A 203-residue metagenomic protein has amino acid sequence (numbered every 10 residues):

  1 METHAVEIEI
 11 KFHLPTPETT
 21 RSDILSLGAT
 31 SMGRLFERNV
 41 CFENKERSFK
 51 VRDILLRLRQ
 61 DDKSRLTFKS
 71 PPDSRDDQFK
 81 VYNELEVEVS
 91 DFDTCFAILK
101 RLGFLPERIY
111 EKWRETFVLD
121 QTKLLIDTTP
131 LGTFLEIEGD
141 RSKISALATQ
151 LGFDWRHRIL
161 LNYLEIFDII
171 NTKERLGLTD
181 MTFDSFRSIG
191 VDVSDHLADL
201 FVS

Functional and structural regions predicted by a protein language model:
M1-K123, H157-S203: N-terminal strand-loop-strand beta-hairpin
T19-R21, I144-L147: Short amphipathic alpha-helical segments with coiled-coil-like heptad repeat character
R59-D61, T129, D140: A short, compositionally biased micro-patch
L124-L131, E138: A contiguous pocket-lining binding segment that forms or flanks enzyme active sites
T133-E138, K143-A146: Acidic/histidine-rich alpha-helical segments that form the ligand environment of transition-metal centers
S142, A148-I159: A hydrophobic, small-residue-rich beta->alpha segment in the mid-to-C-terminal subdomain of diverse proteins
